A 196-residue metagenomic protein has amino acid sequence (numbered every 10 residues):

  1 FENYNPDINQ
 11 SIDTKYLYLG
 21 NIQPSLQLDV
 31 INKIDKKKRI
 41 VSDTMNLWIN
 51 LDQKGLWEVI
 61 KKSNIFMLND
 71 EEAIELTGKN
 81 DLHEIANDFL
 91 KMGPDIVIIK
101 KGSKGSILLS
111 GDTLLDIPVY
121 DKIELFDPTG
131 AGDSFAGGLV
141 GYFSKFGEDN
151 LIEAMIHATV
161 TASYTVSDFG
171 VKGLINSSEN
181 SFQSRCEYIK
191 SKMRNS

Functional and structural regions predicted by a protein language model:
F1, L17-L19, S42-L47, E75-T77: Short, flexible loop segments at the rims of nucleotide/cofactor-binding pockets, characterized by
F1-L28: Conserved phosphate-binding/catalytic loop of the ribokinase/pfkB sugar-kinase fold
Y4-N5, P24, L28, N50-Q53 (+3 more regions): Structural motif corresponding to alpha-helix initiation and N-cap regions
G20, S42, L68, I99 (+1 more regions): Active-site flanking residues adjacent to catalytic metal/cofactor-binding acidic residues
L26-D29, E75-L76, I107-L108, G138: Phosphate- and divalent-cation-binding pockets in alpha/beta enzyme and binding domains that engage nucleotide-derived
L28-I40: Glycosyltransferases and closely related glycan-assembly transferases that use nucleotide-activated donors
K37-R39, L47-D116: Conserved phosphate/ATP/ADP-binding segment of small-molecule kinases
L82-S196: Conserved phosphate-binding/catalytic region of the ribokinase-like
